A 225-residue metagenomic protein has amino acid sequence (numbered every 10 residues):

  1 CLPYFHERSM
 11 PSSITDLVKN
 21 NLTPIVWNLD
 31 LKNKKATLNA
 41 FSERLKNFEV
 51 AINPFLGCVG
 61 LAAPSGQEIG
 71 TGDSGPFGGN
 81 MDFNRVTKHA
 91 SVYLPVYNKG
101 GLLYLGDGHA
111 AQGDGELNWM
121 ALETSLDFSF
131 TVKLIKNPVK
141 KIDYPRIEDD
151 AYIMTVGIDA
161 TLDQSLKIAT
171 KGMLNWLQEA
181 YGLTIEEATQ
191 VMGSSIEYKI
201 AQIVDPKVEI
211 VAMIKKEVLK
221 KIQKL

Functional and structural regions predicted by a protein language model:
C1-P11, G100-A110, A201-V204: Short, Lys/Arg- and Gly-enriched loop/turn segments at beta-strand edges
C1-T87: Intrinsically disordered, low-complexity linker/loop segments enriched in Gly/Pro and charged/polar residues
K19, K32-K35, K46, K88 (+9 more regions): Context-gated lysine
K19, L122-T124, M192, V204: A generic structural signal for short, solvent-exposed coil/turn residues that cap or connect secondary-structure
E49-Q164, L174: Conserved mixed alpha/beta catalytic, RNA-binding, or beta-rich assembly cores of soluble enzyme, regulatory
V156-L225: C-terminal alpha-helical interaction appendages
